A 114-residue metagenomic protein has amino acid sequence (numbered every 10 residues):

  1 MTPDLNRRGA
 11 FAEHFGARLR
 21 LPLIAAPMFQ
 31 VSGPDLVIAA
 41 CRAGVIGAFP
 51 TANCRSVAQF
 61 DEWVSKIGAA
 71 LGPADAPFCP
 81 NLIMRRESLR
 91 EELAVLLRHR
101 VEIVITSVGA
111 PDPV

Functional and structural regions predicted by a protein language model:
M1-V114: Active-site entrance/lid segments in N-terminal catalytic domains of soluble metabolic enzymes
